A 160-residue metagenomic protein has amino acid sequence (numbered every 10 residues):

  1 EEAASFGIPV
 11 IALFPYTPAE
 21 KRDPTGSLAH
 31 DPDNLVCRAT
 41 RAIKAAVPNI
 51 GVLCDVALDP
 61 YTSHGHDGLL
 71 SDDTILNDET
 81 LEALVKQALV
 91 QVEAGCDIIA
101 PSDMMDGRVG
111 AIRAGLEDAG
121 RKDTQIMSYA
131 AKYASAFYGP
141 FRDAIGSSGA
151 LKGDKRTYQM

Functional and structural regions predicted by a protein language model:
E1-M160: Alpha/beta enzyme core
